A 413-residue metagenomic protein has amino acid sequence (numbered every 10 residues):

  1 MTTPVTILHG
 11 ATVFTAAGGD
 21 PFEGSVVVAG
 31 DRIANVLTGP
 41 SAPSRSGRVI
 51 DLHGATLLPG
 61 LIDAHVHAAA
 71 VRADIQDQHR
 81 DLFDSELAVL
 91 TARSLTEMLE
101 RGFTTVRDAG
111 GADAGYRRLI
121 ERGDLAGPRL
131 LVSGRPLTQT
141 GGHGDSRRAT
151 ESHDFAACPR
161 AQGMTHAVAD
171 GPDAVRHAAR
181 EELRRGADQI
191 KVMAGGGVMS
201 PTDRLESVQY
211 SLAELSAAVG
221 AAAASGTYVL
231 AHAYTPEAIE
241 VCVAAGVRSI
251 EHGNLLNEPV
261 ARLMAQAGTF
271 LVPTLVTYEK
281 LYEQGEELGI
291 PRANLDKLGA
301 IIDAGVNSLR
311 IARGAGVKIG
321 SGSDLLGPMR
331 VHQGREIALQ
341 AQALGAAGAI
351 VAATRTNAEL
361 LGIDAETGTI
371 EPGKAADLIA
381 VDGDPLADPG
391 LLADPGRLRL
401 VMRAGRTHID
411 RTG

Functional and structural regions predicted by a protein language model:
M1-S44, L57, P385-D388, R406-T407: N-terminal metal-binding scaffold of metallo-dependent hydrolase/deaminase domains
G10, H65-H67, H232, H252: Histidine-centered divalent metal-coordination motifs
A55-R122, T140-R147, A213, E237 (+1 more regions): Metal-associated gating/positioning segment near the N- to mid-region
R72-Q76, P201, I239-A245, L275-I290 (+3 more regions): Histidine/acidic-residue-rich catalytic or RNA/ligand-binding cores of hydrolases and nuclease-related proteins
Q76-V89, A156-H177, Y228-L230: Active-site mouth loops of central-metabolism enzymes
A88-Y116, A126-P136, A187-P201, Y228 (+3 more regions): Divalent metal-dependent hydrolysis catalytic cores, especially in the metallo-beta-lactamase
D173-L271, E287-G289, L298-I319, A365: Histidine/acidic residue-rich metal-binding segments in metalloenzymes
A224, Y228, G289-A293, G299-P385: His/Asp/Glu-enriched, well-ordered alpha-helical/loop segment that forms or immediately abuts the divalent-metal
